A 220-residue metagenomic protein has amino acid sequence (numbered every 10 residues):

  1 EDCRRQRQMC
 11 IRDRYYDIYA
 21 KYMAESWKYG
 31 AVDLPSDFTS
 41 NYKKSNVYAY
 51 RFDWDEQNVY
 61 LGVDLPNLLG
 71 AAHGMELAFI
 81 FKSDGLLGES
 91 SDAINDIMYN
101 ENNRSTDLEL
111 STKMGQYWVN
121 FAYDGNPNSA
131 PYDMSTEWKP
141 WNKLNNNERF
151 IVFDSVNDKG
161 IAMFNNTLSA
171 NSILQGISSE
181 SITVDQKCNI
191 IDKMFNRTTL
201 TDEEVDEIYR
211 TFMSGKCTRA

Functional and structural regions predicted by a protein language model:
E1-I11: Single conserved hydrophobic/aromatic residue that forms the stacking wall/gate of nucleotide- or nucleobase-binding
Q8, A20-Y22, D55: Alpha/beta-hydrolase
C10-D13, K28: Low-complexity, intrinsically disordered or weakly predicted helical/coil tracts enriched in serine/threonine
R12-I18, T183, T201: Alpha-helix capping and helix-coil boundary motifs
R14-A20, I97-E101: Flexible glycine/proline-enriched surface loops and loop-helix/loop-strand junctions
Y19-A31: Helical cap/lid subdomain of alpha/beta-hydrolase-fold lipid enzymes that gates access to the catalytic pocket
G30-A220: Mobile gating loops/cap/lid regions near enzyme active sites that modulate substrate access
